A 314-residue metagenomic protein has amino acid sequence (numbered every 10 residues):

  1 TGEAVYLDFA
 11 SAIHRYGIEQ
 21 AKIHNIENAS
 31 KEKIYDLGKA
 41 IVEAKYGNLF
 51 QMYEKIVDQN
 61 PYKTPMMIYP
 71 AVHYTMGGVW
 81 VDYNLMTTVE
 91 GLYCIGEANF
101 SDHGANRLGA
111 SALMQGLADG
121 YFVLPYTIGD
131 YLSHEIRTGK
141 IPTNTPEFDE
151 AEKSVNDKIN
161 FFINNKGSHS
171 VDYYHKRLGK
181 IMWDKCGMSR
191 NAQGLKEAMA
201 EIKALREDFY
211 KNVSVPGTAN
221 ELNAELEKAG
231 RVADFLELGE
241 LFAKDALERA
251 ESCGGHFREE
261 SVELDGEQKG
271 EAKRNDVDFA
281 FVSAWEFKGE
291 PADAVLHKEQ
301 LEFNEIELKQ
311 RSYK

Functional and structural regions predicted by a protein language model:
T1-K22, Y74, W80-C94, A98-K314: Glycine- and aromatic-enriched mobile tails/lids
T1-M76, V89: C-terminal catalytic lobe of FAD-dependent flavoproteins
